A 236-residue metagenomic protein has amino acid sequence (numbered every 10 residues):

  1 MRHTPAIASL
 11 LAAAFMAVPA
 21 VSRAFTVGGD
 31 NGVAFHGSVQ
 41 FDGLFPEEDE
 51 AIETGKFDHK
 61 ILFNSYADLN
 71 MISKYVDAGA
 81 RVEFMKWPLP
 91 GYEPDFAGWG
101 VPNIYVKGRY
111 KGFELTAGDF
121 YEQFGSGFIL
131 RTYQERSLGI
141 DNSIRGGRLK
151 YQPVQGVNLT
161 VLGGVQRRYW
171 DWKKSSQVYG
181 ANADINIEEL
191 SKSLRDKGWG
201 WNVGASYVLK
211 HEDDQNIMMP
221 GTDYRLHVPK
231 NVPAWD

Functional and structural regions predicted by a protein language model:
M1-P5: Positively charged n-region of N-terminal signal peptides that target proteins for export
A8-P19: Bacterial N-terminal signal peptides
V21-A24: Signal peptide processing junction and immediate N-terminal pro/mature segment of secreted/exported proteins
T26-F63, M71-V101, R109, E135-D236: Signature for the C-terminal beta-barrel architecture of outer-membrane proteins
W87, F113, E122-F124: A short acidic, glycine/proline-enriched capping/turn motif at secondary-structure boundaries, especially helix N-cap
A117: Conserved, mostly hydrophobic/aromatic
Y121-F128, T132: Surface-exposed extracellular loop regions of Gram-negative outer-membrane beta-barrel proteins, predominantly
